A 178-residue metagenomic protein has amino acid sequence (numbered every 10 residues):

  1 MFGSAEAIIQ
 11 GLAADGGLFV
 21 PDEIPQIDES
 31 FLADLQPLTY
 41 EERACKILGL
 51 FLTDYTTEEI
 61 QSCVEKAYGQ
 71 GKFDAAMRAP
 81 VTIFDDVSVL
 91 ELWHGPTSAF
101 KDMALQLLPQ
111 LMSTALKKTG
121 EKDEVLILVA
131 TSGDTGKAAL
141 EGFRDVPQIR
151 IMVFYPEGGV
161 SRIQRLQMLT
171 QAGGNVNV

Functional and structural regions predicted by a protein language model:
M1-V178: PLP-dependent amino-acid enzyme catalytic core
